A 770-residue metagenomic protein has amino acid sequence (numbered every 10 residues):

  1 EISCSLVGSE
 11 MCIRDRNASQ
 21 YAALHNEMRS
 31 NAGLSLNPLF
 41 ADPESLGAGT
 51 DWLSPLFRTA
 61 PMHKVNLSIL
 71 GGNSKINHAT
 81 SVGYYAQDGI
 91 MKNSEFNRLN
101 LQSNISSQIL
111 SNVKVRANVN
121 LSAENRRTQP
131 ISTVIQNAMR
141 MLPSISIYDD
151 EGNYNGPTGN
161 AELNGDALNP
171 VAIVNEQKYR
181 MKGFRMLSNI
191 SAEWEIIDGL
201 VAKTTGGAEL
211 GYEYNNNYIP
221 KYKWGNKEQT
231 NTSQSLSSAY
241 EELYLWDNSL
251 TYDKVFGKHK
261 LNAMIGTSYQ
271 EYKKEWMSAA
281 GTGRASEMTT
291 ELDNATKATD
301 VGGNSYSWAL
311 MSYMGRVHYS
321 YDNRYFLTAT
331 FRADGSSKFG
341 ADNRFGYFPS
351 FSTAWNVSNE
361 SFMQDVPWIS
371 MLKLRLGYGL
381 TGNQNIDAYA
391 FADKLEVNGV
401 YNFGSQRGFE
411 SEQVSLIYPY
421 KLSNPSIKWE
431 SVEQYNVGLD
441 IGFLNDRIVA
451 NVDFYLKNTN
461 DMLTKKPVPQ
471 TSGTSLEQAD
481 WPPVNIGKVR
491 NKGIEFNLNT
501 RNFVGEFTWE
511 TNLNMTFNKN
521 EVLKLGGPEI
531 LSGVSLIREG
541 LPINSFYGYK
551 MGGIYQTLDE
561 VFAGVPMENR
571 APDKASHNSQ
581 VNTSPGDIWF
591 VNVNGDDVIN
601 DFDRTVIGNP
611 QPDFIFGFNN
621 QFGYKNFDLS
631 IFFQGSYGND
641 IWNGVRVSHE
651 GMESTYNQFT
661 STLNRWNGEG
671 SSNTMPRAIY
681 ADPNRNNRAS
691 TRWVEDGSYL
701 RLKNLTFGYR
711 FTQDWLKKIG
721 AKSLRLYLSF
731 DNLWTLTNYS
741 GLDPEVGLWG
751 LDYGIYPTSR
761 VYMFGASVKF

Functional and structural regions predicted by a protein language model:
S9-E10, N73-D88, K92-D149, R180-E213 (+11 more regions): Transmembrane beta-barrel strand/turn architecture of Gram-negative outer membrane proteins
S9-G47, A390, F503-N609: Conserved small-residue
S9-K92, P130-T133, I147, E162-G165 (+4 more regions): Residues embedded in well-ordered regular secondary structure
S19-A48, Q136-A172, N216-T232, K273-V301 (+6 more regions): Surface-exposed loop/turn segments flanking beta-strands in extracellular/periplasmic regions
L39-P43, L53, N226, K297 (+3 more regions): Extracytoplasmic gating/loop element in the C-terminal half of outer-membrane beta-barrel translocons and assembly
F40-L70, Q229-R324, V606: Outer-membrane beta-barrel transmembrane domain signature of Gram-negative proteins, especially the mid-to-C-terminal
V174-Q177, K297-M314, N402-V449, A479-V504 (+3 more regions): Outer-membrane beta-barrel signature, preferentially recognizing the C-terminal barrel domain of Gram-negative
E396, P483-N491, G533-E560, L663-S671 (+2 more regions): C-terminal beta-signal and terminal closure region of outer-membrane beta-barrel proteins
